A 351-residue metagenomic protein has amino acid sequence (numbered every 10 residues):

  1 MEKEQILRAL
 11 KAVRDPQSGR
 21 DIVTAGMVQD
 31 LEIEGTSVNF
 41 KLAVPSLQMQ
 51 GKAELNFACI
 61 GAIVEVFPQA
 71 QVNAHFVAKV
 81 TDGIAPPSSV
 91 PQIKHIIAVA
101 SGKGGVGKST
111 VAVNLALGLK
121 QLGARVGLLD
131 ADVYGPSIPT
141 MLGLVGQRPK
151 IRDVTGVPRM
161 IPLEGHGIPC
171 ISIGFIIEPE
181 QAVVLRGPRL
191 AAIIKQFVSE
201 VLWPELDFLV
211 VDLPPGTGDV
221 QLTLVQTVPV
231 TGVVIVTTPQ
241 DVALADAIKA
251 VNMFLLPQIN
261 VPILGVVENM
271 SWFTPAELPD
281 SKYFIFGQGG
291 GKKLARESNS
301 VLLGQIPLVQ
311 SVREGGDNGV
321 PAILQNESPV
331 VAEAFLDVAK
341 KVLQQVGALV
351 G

Functional and structural regions predicted by a protein language model:
M1-Q29, E65: N-proximal, solvent-exposed amphipathic alpha-helical segments enriched in charged/polar residues
L10, V28, I93, G104 (+10 more regions): Residue-level signature of catalytic and energy-coupling elements of molecular machines, predominantly ATP/GTP-dependent
T24-M27, E34-A100: Extreme N-terminal, non-catalytic leader segments that precede Walker-type/kinase nucleotide-binding cores
K52, F57, W203, D207-F208 (+1 more regions): Conserved catalytic-core segment of NTP-binding enzymes
I96-D132, A247, I259: Walker A/P-loop phosphate-binding motif and the immediately C-terminal alpha-helix
G105-N114, P136-S137, L213-Q221, L244-D246: Short glycine/serine/threonine-rich phosphate/pyrophosphate-binding segments that cradle anionic phosphate groups
L119, A124-E180, L185, A191 (+1 more regions): Phosphate-binding loop that captures ATP/GTP phosphates
N318-P329: C-terminal boundary of histidine-terminating zinc-finger modules
